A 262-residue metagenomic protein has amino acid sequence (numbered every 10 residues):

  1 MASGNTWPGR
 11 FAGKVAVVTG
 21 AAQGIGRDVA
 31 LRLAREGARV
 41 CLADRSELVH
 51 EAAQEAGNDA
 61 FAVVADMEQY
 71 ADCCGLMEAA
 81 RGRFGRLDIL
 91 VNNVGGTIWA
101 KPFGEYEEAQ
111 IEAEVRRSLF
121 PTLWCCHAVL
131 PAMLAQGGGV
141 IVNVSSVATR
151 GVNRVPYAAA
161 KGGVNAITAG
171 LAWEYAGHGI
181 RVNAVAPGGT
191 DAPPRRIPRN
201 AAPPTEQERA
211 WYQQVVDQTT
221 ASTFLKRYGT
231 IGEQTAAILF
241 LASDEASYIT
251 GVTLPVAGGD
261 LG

Functional and structural regions predicted by a protein language model:
A2-P8, T97-A100, I238-L239, T250-G262: Short C-terminal tail/terminal secondary-structure segment of NAD(P)H-dependent dehydrogenase/reductase domains
P8-C41: Canonical Rossmann dinucleotide-binding motif of NAD(H)/NADP(H)-dependent dehydrogenases/reductases, specifically
V64-G75, E108, I231-E233: The beta1-alpha1 cofactor-binding region of Rossmann-like NAD(H)/NADP(H)-dependent oxidoreductases
C74, T97-E112, N153-P156, R196 (+3 more regions): Conserved mid-core segment of classical short-chain dehydrogenase/reductases
G104-L123, G138, V142, V164 (+1 more regions): Catalytic Tyr-X3-Lys loop
C126, A160, T168: Active-site helix of classical SDR
P131, W173-G177, S247: Alpha-helical segment proximal to the catalytic Tyr-Lys
G177, G189-S222: A glycine/serine/threonine-rich, flexible loop-to-helix segment that serves as the NAD(P) cofactor-binding "lid"
